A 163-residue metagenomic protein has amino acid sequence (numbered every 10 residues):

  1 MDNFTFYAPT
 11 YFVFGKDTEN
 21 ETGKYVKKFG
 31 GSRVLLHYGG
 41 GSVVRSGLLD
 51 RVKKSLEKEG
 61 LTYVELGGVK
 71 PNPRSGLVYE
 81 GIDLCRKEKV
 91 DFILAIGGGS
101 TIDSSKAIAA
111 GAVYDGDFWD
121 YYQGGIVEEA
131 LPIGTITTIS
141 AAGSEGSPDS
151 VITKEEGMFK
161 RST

Functional and structural regions predicted by a protein language model:
M1-L66: An N-terminal, well-structured beta->alpha segment
T22-G23, S105-K106, P148: Short hydrophobic alpha-helical segments that form membrane-spanning helices or hydrophobic packing faces of helical
G30, K89, E129-A130: Residue-level preference for short coil/turn positions at secondary-structure junctions
L35-L36, F92-L94, G134: Conserved beta-strand elements of the Class I
G40-S42, G98-T101, I139-A141: Short glycine-rich anion-binding loops that position phosphate/pyrophosphate groups of nucleotides and phosphorylated
G47-G116, D120, G125: N-terminal small/polar loop signature for handling phosphorylated ligands or for N-terminal nucleophile
V113-T163: A glycine/threonine-rich phosphate-anchoring loop and its flanking beta-alpha core in nucleotide/phosphate-binding
